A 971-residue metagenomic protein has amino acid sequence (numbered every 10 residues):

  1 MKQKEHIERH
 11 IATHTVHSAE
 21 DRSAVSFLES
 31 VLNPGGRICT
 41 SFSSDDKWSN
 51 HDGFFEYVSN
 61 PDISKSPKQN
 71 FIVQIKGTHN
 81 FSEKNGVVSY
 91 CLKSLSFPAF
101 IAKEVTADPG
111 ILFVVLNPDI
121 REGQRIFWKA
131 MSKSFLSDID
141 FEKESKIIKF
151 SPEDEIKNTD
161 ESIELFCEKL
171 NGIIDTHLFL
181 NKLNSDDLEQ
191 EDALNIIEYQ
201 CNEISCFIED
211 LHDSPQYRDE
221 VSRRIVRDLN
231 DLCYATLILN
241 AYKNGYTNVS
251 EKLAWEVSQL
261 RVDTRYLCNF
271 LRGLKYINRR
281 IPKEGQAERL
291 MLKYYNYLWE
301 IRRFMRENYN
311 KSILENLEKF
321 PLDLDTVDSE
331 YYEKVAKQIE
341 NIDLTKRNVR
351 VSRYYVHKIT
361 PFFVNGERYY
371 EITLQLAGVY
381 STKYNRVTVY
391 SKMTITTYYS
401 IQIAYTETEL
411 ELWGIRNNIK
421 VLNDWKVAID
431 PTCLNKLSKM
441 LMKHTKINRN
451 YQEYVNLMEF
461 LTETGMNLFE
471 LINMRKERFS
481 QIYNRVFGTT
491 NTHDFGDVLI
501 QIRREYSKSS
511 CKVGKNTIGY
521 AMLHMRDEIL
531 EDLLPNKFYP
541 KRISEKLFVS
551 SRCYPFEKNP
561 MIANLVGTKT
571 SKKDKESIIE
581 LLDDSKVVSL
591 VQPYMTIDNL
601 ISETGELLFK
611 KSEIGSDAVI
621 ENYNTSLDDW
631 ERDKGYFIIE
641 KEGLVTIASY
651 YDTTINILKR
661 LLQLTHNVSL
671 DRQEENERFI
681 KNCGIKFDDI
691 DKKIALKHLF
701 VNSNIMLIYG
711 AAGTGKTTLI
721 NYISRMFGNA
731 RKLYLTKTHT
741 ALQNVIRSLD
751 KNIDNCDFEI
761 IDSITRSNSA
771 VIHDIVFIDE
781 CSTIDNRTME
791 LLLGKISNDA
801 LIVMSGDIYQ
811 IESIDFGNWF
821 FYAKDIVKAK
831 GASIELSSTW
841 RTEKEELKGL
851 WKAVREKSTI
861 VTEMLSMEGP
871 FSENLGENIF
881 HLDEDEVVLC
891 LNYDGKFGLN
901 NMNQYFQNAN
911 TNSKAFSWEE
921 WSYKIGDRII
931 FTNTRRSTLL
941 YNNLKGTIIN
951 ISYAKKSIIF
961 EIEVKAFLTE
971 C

Functional and structural regions predicted by a protein language model:
M1-S49, F55-L188: Mixed-charge (Asp/Glu-Lys/Arg
F81-N85, R121-K129, S137-D138, L742-V745 (+3 more regions): Switch/connector loops and helix/strand junctions flanking conserved nucleotide-binding motifs in nucleotide-processing
D186-Y405: Extended low-complexity, intrinsically disordered and solenoidal helical-scaffold regions
R303, Y309-D671: N-terminal accessory nucleic-acid engagement/regulatory domains that precede and modulate ATP-driven motor cores
C683-N704: N-terminal pre-P-loop "Q-motif" helix
I694-L696, S703, I808-T938, T947-I949: Conserved helicase motor core of P-loop NTPases
K697-M864: ASCE P-loop NTPase helicase motor core
I930-C971: Conserved helicase C-terminal RecA-like lobe
